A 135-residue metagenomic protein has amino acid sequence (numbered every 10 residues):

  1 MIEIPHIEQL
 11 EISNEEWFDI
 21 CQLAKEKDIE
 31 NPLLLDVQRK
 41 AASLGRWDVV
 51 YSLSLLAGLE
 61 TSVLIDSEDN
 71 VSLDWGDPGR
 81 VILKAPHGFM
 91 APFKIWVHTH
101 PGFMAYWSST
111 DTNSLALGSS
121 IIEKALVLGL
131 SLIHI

Functional and structural regions predicted by a protein language model:
M1-S52: Long, non-catalytic terminal segments
D36-G88: Glycine/proline-rich, flexible active-site/cofactor-binding loop segments that harbor closely spaced acidic
E60-S62, K94, E123: Residue-level detector of short, conserved catalytic/binding motifs and their immediate flanks
E68-A116: Short HxH-centered metal-ligating active-site micro-motif
G118-S120: Short, conserved loop/helix-junction motifs that constitute active-site signature segments in enzyme catalytic cores
E123-L130: Catalytic or ion-translocation cores adjacent to nucleophile or general acid/base/metal-coordination motifs in diverse
I133-I135: Conserved small/polar residues in nucleotide/adenosyl-binding loops
